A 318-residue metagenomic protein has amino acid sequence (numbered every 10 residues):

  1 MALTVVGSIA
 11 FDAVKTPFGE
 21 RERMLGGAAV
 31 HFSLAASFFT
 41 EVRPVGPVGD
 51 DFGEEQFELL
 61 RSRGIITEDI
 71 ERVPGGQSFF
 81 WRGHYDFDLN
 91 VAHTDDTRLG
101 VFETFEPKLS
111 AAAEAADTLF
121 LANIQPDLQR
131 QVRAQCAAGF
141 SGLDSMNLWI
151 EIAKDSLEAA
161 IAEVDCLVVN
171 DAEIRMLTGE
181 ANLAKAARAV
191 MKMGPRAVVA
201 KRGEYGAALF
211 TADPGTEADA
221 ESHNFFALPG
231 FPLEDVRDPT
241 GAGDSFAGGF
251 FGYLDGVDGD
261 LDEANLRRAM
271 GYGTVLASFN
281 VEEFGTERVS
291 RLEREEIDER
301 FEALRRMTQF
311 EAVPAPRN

Functional and structural regions predicted by a protein language model:
M1-T4: Extreme N-terminal starter segment of soluble prokaryotic enzymes
G7-I9, S245: Active-site metal-binding loops of divalent metal-dependent hydrolases
F11-R23, F38-F120, A134-G139, D298-N318: Conserved N-terminal subdomain of the carbohydrate kinase-like
G27-S37: Histidine-anchored nucleotide/phosphate-binding helix
L34, W81-H84, G206-F210: Short beta-strand scaffold segments in enzyme catalytic cores
A36, N170, G243: Short, conserved phosphate/pyrophosphate- and ester-handling motifs at nucleotide-, phospho-/glycolipid
T118-R188, Y205-G206, A212: Conserved beta-alpha-beta core of the PfkB/ribokinase-like small-molecule kinase fold
A184-N318: Conserved phosphate-binding/catalytic region of the ribokinase-like
